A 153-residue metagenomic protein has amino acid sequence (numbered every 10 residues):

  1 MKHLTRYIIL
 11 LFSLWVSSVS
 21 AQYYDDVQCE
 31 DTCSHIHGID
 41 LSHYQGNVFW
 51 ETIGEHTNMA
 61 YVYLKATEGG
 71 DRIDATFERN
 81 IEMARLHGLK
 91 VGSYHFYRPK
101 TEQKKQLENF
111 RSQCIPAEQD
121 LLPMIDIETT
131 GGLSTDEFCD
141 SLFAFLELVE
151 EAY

Functional and structural regions predicted by a protein language model:
K2-L10, S17: Sec-dependent signal peptide recognition, specifically the positively charged N-region followed immediately by
F12-W15, Y153: A generic secondary-structure signal for well-formed alpha-helical elements
V19-A21: Boundary at the C-terminal end of the N-terminal hydrophobic targeting segment
Y23-G54, Y63-A152: Substrate-binding cleft of extracellular glycoside hydrolase catalytic domains
T57: Catalytic cores of secreted/periplasmic lytic hydrolases that degrade extracellular macromolecules
